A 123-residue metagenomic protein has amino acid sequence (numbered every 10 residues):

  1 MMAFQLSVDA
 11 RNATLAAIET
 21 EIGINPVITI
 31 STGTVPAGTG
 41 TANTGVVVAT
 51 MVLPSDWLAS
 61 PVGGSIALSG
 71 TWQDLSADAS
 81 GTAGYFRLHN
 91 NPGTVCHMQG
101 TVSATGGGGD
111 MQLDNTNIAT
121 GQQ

Functional and structural regions predicted by a protein language model:
M1-F86, N91-Q123: Small cysteine-rich, disulfide-bonded extracellular modules of the LU/uPAR three-finger superfamily and closely related
